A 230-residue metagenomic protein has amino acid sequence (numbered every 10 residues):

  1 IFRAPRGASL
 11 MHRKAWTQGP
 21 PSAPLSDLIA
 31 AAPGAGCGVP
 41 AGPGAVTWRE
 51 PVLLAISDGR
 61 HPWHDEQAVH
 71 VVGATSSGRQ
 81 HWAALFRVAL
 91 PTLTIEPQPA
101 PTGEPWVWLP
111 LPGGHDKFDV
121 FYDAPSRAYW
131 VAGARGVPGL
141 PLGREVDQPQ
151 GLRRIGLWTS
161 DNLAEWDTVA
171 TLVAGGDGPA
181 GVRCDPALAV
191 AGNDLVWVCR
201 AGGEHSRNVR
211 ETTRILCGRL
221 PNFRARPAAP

Functional and structural regions predicted by a protein language model:
I1-G114, Y122-P179, G192-P230: Beta-rich carbohydrate-recognition and catalytic domains
P51, F118, C184-P186: Structural signature of WD-repeat beta-propeller blades
